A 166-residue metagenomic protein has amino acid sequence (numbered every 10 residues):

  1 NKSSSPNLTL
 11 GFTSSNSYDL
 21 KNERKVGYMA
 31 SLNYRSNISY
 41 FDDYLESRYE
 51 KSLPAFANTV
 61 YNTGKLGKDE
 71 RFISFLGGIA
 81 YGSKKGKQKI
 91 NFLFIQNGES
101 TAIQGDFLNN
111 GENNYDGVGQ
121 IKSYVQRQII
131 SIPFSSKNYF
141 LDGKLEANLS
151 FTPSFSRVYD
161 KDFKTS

Functional and structural regions predicted by a protein language model:
N1-I103, R127-F134: Transmembrane beta-barrel wall of Gram-negative outer-membrane proteins
R24-K25, G117, G143-L145: Generic structural motif recognizing short loop/turn segments at the entrances and edges of beta-strands
L45-R48, G105-N109, F163-T165: Short secondary-structure boundary/capping segments
N58-K65, Y115-S123, S135, S166: Extracellular loop and loop/strand-boundary signature of outer-membrane beta-barrel proteins
G82-L93, N97, V125-S166: Face-selective signature of the C-terminal outer-membrane beta-barrel domain
K84-K85, A102-Q104, N109-G117, K122-Y124: Intrinsically disordered, low-complexity, charge-biased terminal/linker regions in eukaryotic proteins
